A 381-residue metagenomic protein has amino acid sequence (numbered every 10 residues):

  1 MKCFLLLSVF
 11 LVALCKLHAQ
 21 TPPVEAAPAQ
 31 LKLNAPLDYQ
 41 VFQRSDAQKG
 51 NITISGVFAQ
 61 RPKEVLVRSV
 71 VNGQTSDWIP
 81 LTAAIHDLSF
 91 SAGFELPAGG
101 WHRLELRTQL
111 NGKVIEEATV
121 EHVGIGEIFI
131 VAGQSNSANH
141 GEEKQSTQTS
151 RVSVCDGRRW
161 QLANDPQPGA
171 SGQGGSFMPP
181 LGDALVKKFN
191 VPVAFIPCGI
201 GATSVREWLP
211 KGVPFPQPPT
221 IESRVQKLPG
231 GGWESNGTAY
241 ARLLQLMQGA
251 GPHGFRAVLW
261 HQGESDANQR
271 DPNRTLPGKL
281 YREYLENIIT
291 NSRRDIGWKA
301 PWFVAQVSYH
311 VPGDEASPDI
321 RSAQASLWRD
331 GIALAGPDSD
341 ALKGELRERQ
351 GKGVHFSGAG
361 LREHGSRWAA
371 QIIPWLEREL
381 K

Functional and structural regions predicted by a protein language model:
L5-K16: Bacterial N-terminal signal peptides
T21-K381: Cell-envelope and extracellular/periplasmic
